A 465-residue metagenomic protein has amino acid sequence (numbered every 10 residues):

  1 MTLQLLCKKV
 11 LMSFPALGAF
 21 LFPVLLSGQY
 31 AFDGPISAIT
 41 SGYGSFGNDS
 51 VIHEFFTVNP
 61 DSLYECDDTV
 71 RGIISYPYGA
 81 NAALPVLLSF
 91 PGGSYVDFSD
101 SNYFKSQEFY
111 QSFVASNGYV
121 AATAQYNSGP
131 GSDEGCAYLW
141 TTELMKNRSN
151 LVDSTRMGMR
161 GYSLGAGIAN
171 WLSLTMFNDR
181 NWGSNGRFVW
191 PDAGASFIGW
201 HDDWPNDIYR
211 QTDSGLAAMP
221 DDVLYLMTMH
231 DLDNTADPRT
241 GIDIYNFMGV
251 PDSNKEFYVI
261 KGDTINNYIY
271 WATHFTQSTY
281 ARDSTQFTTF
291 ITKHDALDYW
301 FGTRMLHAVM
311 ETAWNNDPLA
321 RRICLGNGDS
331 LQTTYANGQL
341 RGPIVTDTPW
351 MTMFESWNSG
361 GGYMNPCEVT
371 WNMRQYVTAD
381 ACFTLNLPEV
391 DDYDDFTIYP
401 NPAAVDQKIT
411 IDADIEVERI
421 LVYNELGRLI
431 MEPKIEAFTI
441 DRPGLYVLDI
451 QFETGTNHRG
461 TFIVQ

Functional and structural regions predicted by a protein language model:
L3-L5, S13, L25, D391-Y399 (+1 more regions): C-terminal outer-membrane/trafficking sorting elements
Q29-A82: N-terminal cap/lid segment of alpha/beta-hydrolase-fold proteins
A82, L139-G167, T175-R180: Gly/Ser-rich "nucleophile elbow"/oxyanion-hole loop immediately N-terminal to the catalytic nucleophile in hydrolases
A83-G93: Short beta-strand element of the alpha/beta-hydrolase
D100-A122: Short amphipathic alpha-helix adjacent to the substrate-entry channel of hydrolases
N102-F104, A122-W140: Catalytic nucleophile-loop/oxyanion-hole region of alpha/beta-hydrolase and closely related hydrolase-like folds
G183-N266: The feature captures the conserved acid-bearing segment of alpha/beta-hydrolase catalytic domains
I242-L385: C-terminal catalytic-base region of ester-bond hydrolases, centering on the histidine of the charge-relay
